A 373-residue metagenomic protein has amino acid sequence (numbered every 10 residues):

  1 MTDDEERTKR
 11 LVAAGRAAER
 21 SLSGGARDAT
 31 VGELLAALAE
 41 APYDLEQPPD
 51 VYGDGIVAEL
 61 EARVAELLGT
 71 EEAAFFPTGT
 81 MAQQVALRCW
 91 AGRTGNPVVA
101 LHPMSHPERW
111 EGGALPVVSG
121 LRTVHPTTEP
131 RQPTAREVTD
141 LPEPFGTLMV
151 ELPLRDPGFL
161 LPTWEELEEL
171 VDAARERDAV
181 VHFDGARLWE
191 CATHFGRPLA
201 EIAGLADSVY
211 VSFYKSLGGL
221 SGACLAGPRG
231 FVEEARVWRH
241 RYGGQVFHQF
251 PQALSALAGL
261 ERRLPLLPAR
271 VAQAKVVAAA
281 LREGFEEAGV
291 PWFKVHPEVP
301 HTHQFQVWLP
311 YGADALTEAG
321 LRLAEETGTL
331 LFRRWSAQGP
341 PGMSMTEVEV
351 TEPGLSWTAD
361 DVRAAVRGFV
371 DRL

Functional and structural regions predicted by a protein language model:
T2-D4, A288-L373: Conserved C-terminal alpha-helix-loop-beta "cap" of PLP-dependent enzymes that closes/shapes the active-site mouth
T8-L11, G15, S21-T78, C89-G92 (+3 more regions): Conserved N-terminal alpha-helix of the aminotransferase class I/II PLP-enzyme fold
A91-G146: PLP-dependent aminotransferase-like
R122-T123, V181-H182, L331: Hydrophobic beta-strand scaffold residues
R131-A186, E190: Active-site phosphate-binding strand-loop segment of PLP-dependent enzymes
V138, A192-A200, T317: Distinct, well-ordered alpha-helical segments
D156, L161, G204-Y311: Active-site C-terminal subdomain of aminotransferase-like
